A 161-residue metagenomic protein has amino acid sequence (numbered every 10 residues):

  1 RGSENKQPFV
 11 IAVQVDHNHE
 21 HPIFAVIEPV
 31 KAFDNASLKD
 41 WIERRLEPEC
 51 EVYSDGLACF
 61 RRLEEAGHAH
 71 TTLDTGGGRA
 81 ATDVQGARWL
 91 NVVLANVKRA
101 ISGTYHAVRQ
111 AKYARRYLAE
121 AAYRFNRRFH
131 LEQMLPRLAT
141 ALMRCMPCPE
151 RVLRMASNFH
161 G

Functional and structural regions predicted by a protein language model:
R1-G161: Residue-level recognition of single "structural anchor" positions that define or cap local secondary structure
